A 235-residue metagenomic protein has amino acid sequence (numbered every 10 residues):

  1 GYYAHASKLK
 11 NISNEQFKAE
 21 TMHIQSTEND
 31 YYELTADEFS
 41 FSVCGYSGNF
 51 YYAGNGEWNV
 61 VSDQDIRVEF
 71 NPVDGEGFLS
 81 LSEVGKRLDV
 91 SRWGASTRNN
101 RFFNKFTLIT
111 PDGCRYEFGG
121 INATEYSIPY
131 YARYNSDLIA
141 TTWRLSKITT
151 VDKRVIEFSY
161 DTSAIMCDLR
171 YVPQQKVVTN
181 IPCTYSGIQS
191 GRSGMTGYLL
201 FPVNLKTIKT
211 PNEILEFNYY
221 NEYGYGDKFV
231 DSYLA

Functional and structural regions predicted by a protein language model:
G1-R144, T150-K153, G194-M195: Long, intrinsically disordered, low-complexity, charged/polar and glycine-rich segments
S91-S96, T124-S136, C167-G197, G224-L234: Surface-exposed intrinsically disordered loops and tails
F102-K105, N122-E125, A140-K147, A164-M166 (+2 more regions): A short glycine-rich beta-turn/N-cap micro-motif
T107-I109, E117-G119, K147-T149, E157-S159 (+2 more regions): Residues within well-ordered beta-strands of beta-sheet-rich folds
E117-N122, S136-I139, I156-M166, S193-L199 (+1 more regions): Aromatic-rich beta-strand edge motifs centered on tyrosine
R144-K153, T184-M195, K206-T210: A short, hydrophobic secondary-structure junction motif
L145, R154-E157, R170, V177-T179 (+1 more regions): Buried hydrophobic residues that stabilize the cores of well-folded domains
G191-L215, Y219, F229-L234: Surface-exposed interaction/gating patches
